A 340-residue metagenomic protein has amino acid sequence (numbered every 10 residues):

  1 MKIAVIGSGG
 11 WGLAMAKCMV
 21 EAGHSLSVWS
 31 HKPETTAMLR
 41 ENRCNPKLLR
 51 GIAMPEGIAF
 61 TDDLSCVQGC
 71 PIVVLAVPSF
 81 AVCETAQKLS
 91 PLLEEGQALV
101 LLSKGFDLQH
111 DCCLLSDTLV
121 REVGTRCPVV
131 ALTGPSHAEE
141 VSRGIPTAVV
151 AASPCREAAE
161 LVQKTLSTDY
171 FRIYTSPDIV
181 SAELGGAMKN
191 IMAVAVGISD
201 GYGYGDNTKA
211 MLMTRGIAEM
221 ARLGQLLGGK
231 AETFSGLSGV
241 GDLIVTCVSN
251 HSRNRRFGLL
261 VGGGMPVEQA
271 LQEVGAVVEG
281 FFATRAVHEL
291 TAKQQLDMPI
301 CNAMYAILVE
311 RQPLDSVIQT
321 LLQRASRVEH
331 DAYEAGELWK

Functional and structural regions predicted by a protein language model:
M1-I52, A59-D62: NAD(P)+-binding Rossmann beta1-loop-alpha1 motif at the extreme N-terminus of oxidoreductases
I6, A14, E34, V77-F80 (+17 more regions): Conserved active-site and cofactor/substrate-binding residues in soluble primary-metabolism enzymes
M54, F60, S65-Q68, I72-P146 (+1 more regions): Rossmann-like NAD(P)(H) cofactor-binding subdomain of soluble oxidoreductases
A81, L92, E122-P128, P146-T233: Internal alpha-helical scaffold of NAD(P)-dependent oxidoreductase catalytic cores
L101, P128-T133, I173-P177, S235 (+1 more regions): General beta-strand structural signal in soluble alpha/beta enzymes
V196-D200, Q225-S235, G239-K340: NAD(P)-dependent Rossmann-like dehydrogenase/reductase catalytic/cofactor-binding core
